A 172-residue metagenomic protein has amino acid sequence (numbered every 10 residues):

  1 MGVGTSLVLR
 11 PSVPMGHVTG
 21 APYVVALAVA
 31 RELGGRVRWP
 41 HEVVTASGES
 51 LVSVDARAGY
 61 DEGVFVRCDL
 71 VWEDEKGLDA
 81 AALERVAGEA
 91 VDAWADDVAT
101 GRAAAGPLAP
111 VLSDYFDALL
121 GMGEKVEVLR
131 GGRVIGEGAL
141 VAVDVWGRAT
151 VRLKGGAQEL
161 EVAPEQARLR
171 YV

Functional and structural regions predicted by a protein language model:
M1-V172: Catalytic beta-strand/loop module used to bind and position nucleotide/cofactor moieties in cofactor-attachment
